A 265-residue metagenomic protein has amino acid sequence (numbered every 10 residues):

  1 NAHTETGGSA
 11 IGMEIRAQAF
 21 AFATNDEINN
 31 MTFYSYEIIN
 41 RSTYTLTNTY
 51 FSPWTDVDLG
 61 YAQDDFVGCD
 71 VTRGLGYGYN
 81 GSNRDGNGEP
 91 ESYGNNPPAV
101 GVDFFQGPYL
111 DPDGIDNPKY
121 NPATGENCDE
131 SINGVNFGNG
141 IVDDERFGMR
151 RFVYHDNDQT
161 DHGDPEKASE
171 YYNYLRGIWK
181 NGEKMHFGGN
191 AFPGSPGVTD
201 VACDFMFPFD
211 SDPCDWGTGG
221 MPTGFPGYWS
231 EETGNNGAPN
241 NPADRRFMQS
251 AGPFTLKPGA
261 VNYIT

Functional and structural regions predicted by a protein language model:
N1-T265: Extracellular/surface-associated beta-sandwich interaction domains
